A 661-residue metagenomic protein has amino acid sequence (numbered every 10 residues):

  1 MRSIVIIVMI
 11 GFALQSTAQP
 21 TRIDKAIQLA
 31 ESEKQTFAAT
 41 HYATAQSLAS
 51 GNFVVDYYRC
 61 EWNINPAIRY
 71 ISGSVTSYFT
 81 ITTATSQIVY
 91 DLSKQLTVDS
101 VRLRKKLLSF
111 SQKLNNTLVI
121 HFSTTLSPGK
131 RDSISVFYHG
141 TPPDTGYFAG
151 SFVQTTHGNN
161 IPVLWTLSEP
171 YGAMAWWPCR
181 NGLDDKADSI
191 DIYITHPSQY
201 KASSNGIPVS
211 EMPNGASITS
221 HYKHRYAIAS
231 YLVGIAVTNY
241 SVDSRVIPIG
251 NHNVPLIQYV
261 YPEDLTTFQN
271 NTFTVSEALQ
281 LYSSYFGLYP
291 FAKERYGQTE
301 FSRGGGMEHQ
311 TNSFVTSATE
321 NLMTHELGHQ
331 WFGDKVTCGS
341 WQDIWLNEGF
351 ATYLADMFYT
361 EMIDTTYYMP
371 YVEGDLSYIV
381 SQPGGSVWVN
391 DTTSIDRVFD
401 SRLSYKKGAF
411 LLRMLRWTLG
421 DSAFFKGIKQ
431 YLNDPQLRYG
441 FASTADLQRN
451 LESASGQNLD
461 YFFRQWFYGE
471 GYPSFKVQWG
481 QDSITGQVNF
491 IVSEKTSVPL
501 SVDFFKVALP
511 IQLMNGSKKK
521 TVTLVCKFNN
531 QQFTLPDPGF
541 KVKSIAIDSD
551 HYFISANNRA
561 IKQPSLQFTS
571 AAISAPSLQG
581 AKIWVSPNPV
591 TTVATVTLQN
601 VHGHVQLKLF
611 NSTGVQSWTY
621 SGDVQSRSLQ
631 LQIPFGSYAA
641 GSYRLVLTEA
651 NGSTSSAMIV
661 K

Functional and structural regions predicted by a protein language model:
A18-S72, H157-P162, L459-Y461, Q465: N-terminal, polar/Ser/Thr-rich
P20-L29, I88, S93-T156, N530-G539 (+1 more regions): A surface-exposed beta-strand-loop module
A45-S50, P128, F137-I190, H551-A571 (+1 more regions): Glycine/proline-rich low-complexity spacer/linker segments in large multi-domain proteins
G73, T166-E169, R180-T324, Y353: Hydrophobic helix-coil surface modules that form long, contiguous segments used for peptide/substrate interaction
S313-P370: Zinc-dependent metallopeptidase catalytic helix centered on the HExxH motif and its immediate flanking segment
E348-F410, M414-T418, L437-R438: Acidic/His/Gly-enriched intrinsically disordered linker/tail segments that often contain short helix/coil "MoRF-like"
S401-F490: Amphipathic alpha-helical substructures
P576-S586, V590-K661: C-terminal outer-membrane/trafficking sorting elements
